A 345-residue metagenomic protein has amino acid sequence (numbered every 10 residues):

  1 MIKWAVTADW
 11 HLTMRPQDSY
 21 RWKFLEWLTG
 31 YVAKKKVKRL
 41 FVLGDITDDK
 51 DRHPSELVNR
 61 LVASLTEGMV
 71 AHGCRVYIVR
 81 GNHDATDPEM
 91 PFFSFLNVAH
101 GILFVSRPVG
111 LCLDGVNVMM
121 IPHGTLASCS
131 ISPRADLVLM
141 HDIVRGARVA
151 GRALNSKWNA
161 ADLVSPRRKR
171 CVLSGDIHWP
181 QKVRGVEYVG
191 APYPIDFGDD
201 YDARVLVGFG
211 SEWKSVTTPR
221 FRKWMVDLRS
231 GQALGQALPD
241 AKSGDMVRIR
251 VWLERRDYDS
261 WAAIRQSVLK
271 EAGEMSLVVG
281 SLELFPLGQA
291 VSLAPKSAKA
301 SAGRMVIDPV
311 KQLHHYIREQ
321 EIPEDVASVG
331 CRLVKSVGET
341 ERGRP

Functional and structural regions predicted by a protein language model:
I2-M14, G115-G124, L137-D142, E187-G190: Active-site-proximal beta-strand elements of phosphoester/diester hydrolases
D9, L40, D45, L61 (+6 more regions): Divalent metal-coordination and catalytic microenvironments
W10, M14-L111, S165-K169: Core catalytic region of metal-dependent phosphoesterases/phosphodiesterases, especially metallo-beta-lactamase-like
H11-R15, D48-D51, Y77-M90, L111-C112 (+4 more regions): Active-site environment of divalent metal-dependent phosphoester hydrolases
L61, R80, D84-L163: Conserved catalytic scaffold of divalent metal-dependent phosphoesterases
M69-H72, S132-P133, D162-R168, A241-S243 (+1 more regions): Short, conserved loop/helix-junction motifs that constitute active-site signature segments in enzyme catalytic cores
A150-K214: Conserved beta-sheet core of the metallophosphoesterase superfamily
G210-P345: Accessory, non-catalytic peripheral segments of nucleic-acid enzymes
